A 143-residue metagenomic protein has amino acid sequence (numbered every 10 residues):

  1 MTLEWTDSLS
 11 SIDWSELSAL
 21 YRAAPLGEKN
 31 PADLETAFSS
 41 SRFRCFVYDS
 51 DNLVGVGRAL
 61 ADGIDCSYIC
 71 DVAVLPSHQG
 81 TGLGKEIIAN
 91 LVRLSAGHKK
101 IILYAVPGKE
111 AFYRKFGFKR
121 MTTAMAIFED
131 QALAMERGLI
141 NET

Functional and structural regions predicted by a protein language model:
M1-A32, A124, R137-T143: Short amphipathic alpha-helix that is part of the acyltransferase structural core
D33-A73: A conserved beta-strand-loop-helix scaffold within acyl/acetyltransferase catalytic domains
V47, H78-I87: Conserved acetyl-CoA pyrophosphate-binding loop and the N-cap/start of the following alpha-helix in GNAT-like
I88, Q131: Short glycine/proline-centered loop/turn elements that form peptide/ligand docking sites
G97-I102, V106-D130: Conserved active-site alpha-helix within GNAT-family acetyltransferase domains
